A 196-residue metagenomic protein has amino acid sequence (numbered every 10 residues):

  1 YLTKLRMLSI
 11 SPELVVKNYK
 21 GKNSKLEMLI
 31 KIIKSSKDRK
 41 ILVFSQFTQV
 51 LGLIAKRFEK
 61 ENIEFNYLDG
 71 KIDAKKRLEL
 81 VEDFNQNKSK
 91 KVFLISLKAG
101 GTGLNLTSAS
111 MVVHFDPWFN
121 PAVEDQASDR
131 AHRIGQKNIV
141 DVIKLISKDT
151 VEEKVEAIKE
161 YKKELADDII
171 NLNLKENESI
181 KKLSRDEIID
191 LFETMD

Functional and structural regions predicted by a protein language model:
Y1-L104, K175, S179-D196: Conserved Helicase C-terminal RecA-like lobe
E64, K76, K91-E178: SF2 helicase/translocase ATPase core recognition
